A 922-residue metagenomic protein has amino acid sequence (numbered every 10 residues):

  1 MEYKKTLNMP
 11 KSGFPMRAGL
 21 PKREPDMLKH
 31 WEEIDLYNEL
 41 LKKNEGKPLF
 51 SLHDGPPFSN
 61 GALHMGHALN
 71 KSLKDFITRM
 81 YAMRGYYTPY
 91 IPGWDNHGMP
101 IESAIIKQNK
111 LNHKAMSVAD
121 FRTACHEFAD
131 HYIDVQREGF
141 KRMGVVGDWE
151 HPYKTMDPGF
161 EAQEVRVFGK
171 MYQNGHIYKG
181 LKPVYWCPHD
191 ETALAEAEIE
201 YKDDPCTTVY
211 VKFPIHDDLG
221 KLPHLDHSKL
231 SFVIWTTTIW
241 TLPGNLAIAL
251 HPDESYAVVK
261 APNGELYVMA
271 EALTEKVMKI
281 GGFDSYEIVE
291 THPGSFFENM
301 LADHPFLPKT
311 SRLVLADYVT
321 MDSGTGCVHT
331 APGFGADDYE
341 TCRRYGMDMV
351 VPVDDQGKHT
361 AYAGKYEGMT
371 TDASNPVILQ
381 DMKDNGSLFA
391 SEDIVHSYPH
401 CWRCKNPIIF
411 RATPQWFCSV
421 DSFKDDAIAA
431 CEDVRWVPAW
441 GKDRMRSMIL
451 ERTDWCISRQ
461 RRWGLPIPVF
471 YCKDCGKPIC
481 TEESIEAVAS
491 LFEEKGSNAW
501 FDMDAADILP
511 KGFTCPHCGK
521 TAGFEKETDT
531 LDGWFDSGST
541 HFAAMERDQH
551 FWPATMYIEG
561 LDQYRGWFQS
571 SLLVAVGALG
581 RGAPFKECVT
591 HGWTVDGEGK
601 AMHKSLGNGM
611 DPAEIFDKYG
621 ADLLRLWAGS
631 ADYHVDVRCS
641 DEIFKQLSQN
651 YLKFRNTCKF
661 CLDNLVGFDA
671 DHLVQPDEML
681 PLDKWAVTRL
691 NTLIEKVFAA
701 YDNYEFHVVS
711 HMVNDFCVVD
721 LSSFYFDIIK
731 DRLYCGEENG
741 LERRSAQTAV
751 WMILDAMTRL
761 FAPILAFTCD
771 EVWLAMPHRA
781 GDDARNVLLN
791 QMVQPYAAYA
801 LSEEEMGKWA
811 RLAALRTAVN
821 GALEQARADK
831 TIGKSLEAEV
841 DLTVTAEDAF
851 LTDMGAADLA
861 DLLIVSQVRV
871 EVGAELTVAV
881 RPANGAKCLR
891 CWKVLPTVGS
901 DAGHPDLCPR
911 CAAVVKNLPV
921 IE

Functional and structural regions predicted by a protein language model:
E2-L20, D26, H30-I34, I106-P243 (+13 more regions): Residue patterns forming the tRNA-binding/recognition surfaces of aminoacyl-tRNA synthetases and related DALR
K42-S103, E164, I234-L242, V314-Y345 (+3 more regions): N-terminal catalytic cores of NTP/NDP-binding nucleotidyl/phosphoryl-transfer enzymes
D95, V184, P188, L194-E200 (+8 more regions): Acidic, turn-prone loop/beta-hairpin segments
V184, Y398, I467-V469, G512 (+2 more regions): Residues immediately within or flanking Cys/His clusters that coordinate Zn2+ in small zinc-binding modules
C187, C401, C472, C515-C518 (+2 more regions): Short cysteine-rich clusters marking metal-coordination/redox-active sites
E191, Q460, G476, G519 (+2 more regions): Cys/His-coordinated zinc-binding microdomains
I215-D217, Y345-G357, R461-W463, E482-D636: Alpha-helical recognition segments enriched in aromatics with Gly/Pro capping that present substrate-recognition
A247, E254-C327, A336: Protease-associated
